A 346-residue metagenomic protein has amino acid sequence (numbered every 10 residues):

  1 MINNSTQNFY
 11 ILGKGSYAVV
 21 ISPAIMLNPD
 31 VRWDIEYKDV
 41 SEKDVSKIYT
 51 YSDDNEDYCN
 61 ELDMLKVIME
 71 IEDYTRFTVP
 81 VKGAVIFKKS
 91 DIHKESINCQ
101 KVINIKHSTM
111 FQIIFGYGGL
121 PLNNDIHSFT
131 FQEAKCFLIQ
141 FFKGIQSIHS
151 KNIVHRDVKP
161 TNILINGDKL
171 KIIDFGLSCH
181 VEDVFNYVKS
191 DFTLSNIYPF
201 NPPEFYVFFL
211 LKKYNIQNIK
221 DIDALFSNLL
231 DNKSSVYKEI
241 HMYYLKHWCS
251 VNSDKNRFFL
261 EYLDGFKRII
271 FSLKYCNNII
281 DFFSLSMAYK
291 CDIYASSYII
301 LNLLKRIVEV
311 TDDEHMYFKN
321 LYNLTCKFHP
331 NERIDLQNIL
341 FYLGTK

Functional and structural regions predicted by a protein language model:
Y17-K94: ATP-binding glycine-rich loop module of kinase domains
R76-Q132: Conserved structural core of kinase catalytic domains
F141-I148: Conserved hydrophobic alpha-helix
H149-N166: Catalytic-loop of the protein kinase fold
K171, F175-I307: C-lobe/activation-segment region of protein kinase-like
D313-K327: Conserved C-terminal C-lobe helix
C326-I339: A conserved short helix/loop substructure at the end of the activation segment of eukaryotic-like protein kinase domains
